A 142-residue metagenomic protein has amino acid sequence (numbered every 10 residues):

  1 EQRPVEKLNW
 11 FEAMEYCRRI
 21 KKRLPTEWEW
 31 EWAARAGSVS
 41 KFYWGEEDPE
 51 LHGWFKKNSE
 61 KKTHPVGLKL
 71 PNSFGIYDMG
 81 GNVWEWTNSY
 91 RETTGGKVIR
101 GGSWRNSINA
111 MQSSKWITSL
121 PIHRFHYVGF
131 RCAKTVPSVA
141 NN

Functional and structural regions predicted by a protein language model:
E1-H126, N141: Functional-site microenvironments in short loops/helix caps that host divalent-cation chemistry
H126-A140: Short, structured beta-strand segments at or near domain termini in extracellular proteins/domains
